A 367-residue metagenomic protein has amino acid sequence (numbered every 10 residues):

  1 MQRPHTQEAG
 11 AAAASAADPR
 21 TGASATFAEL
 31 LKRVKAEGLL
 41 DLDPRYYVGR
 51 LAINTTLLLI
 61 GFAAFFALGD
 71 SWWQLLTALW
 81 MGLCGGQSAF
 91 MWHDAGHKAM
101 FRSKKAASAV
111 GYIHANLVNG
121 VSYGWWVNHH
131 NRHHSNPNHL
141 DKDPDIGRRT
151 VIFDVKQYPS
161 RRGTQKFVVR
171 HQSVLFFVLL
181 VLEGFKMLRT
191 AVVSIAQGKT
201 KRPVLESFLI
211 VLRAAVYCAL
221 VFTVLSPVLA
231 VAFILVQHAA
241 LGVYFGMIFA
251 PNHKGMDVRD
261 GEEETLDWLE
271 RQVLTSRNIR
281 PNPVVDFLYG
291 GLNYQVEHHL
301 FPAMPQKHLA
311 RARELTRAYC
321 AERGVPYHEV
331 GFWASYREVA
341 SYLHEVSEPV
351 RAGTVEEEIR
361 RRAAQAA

Functional and structural regions predicted by a protein language model:
P4-R33, L175-K186: Short, charged cytosolic
G22-R33, L58-A63, E264-I279, P283: Conserved oxyanion/phosphate-binding beta-strand-loop segments in alpha/beta enzyme cores
F27-K35, I60, G82-W92: Central hydrophobic cores of alpha-helical transmembrane segments in multi-pass inner-membrane proteins across all
L30-G49: Membrane-interface, cytosolic juxtamembrane amphipathic helix immediately N-terminal to a transmembrane helix, enriched
L39, W80-K199, T265-R351: Membrane-embedded catalytic scaffold of the fatty acid hydroxylase/desaturase
P44-S88, A115-N119, S173-K186, T200-I248: Alpha-helical bilayer-embedded segments of polytopic membrane proteins, i.e., transmembrane/intramembrane helices
F245-E262: Transmembrane alpha-helix/helix-exit interface in multi-pass inner-membrane proteins
I359-A367: Intrinsic disorder at enzyme termini
